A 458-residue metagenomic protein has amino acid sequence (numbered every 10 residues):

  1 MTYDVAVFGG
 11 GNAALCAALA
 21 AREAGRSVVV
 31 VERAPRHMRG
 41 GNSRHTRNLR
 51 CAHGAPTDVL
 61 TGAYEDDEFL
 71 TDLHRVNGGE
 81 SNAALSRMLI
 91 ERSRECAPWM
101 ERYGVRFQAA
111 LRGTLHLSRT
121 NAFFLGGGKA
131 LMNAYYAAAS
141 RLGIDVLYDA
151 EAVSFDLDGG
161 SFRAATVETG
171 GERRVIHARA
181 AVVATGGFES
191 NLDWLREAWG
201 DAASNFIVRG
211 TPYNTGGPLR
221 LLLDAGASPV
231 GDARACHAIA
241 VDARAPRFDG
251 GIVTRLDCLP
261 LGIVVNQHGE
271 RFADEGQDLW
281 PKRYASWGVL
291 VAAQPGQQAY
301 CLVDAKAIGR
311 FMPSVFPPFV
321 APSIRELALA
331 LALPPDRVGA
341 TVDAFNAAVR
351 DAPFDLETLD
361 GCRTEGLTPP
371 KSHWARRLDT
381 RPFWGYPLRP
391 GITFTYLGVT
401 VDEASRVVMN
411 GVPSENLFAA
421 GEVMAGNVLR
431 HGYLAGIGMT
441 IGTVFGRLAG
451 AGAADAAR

Functional and structural regions predicted by a protein language model:
M1-A13, V29: Beta1/beta-strand and adjacent pyrophosphate-binding region of the FAD-binding site in flavoprotein oxidoreductases
M1-V5, E23, G432: Extreme N-terminal leader/targeting segments of oxidoreductases
M1-Y3, G170-A180, P413: Core beta-strand elements of the Rossmann-like FAD/NAD(P) dinucleotide-binding domain in flavoenzyme oxidoreductases
S27, R33-D145, E151, G262-R271 (+2 more regions): Conserved N-terminal/central alpha/beta ligand/cofactor-binding core
R39, L89-R174, N191-W194, A240-A243 (+1 more regions): Conserved redox-cofactor binding core of oxidoreductases
E172, I176-D242, M439, L448: Glycine-rich loop(s) and the adjacent beta-strand/alpha-helix scaffold that form part
L219-L221, A225-G339: An anion/pyrophosphate-binding glycine-rich loop and adjacent beta-alpha core in soluble alpha-beta enzymes
R337, T341-H431: A glycine-rich dinucleotide-binding beta-alpha-beta segment and adjacent secondary-structure elements that constitute
